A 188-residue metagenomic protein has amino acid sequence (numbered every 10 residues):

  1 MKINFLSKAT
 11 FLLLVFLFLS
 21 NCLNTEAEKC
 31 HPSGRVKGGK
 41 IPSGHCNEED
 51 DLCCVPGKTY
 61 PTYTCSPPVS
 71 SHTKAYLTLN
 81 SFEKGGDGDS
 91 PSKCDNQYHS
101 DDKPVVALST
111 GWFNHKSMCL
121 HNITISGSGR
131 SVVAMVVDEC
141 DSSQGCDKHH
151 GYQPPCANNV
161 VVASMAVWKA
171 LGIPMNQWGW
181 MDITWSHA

Functional and structural regions predicted by a protein language model:
K2-A188: Secreted/periplasmic proteins
